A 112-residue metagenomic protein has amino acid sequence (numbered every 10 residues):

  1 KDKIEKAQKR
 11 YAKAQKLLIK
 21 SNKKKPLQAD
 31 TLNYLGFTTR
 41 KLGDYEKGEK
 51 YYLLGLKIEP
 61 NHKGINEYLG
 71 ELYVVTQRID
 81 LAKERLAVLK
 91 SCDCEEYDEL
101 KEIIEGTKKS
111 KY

Functional and structural regions predicted by a protein language model:
K24, I58, L89-C92: Structural marker of alpha-solenoid helical repeat scaffolds
Q28, H62, C94-Y97: Residue-level recognition of tetratricopeptide repeat
K83-Y112: Terminal, low-structured helical/coil segments at or just beyond the last alpha-helical repeat
